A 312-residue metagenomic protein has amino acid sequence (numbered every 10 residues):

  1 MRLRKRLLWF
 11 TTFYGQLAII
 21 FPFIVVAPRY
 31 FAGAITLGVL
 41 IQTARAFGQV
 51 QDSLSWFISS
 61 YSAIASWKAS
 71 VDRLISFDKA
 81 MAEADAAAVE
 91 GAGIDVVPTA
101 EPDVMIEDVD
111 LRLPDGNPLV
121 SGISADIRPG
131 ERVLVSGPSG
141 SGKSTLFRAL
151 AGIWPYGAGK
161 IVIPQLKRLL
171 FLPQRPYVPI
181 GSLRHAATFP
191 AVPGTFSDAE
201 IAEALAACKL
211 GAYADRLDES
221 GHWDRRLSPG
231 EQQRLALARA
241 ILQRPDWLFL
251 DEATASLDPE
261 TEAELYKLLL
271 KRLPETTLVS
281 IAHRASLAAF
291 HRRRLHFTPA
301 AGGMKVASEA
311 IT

Functional and structural regions predicted by a protein language model:
M1-F21, S59, A63-S66, A82-D85 (+1 more regions): An intracellular "coupling" helix at the cytosolic face of ABC transporter transmembrane type-1 domains
M1-R45, V104: A hydrophobic transmembrane-helix motif
R4-T11, K68, D72, G181 (+1 more regions): Non-catalytic, well-ordered alpha-helical scaffold segments
P22, T43-A86: Cytosolic ends of transmembrane helices, especially the final helix of ABC transmembrane type-1 domains
A27-F31, I75, L242: Regular secondary-structure segments
P28, D72, E203: Surface-exposed charge patches
G91-T312: ABC-type nucleotide-binding domain
